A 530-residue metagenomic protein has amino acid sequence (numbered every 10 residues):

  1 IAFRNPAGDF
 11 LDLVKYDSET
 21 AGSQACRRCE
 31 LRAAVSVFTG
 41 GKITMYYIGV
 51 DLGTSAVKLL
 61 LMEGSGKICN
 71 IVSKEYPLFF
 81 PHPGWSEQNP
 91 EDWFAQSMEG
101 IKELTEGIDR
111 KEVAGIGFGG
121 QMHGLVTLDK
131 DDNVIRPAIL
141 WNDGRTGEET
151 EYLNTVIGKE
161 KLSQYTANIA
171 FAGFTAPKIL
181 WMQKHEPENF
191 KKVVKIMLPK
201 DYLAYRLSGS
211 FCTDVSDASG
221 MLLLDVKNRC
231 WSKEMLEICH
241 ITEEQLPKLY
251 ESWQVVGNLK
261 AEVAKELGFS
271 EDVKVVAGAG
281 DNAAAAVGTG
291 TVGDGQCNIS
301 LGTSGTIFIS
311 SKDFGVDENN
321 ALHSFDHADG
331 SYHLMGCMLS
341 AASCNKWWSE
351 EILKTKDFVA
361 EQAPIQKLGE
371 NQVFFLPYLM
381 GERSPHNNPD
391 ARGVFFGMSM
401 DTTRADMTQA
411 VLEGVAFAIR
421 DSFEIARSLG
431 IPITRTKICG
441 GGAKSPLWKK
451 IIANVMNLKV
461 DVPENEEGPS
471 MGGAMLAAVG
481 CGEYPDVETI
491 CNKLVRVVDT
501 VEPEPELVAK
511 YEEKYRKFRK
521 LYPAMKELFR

Functional and structural regions predicted by a protein language model:
A2-F3, A7-G8, E19-A21, R27-V35: N-terminal amphipathic/hydrophobic targeting modules at extreme N-termini, encompassing cleavable Sec/SRP-type signal
F10-L13: Short hydrophobic targeting helices and cationic amphipathic motifs that mediate membrane/organellar targeting
K15, Q24, A33-R136, Q164 (+6 more regions): N-terminal glycine/serine-rich phosphate-binding loop of ATP-dependent small-molecule kinases, especially carbohydrate
I48-G49, L61, G147, N154-I169 (+5 more regions): Active-site core segments that coordinate phosphate-bearing ligands/cofactors across diverse enzyme families
G66, N89, I116, D143 (+3 more regions): Residue-level signal for inorganic ion chemistry
P77-W85, K161, C212-S219, I241-Q245 (+1 more regions): Gly-rich Lys/Arg/Thr-decorated short loops/hinges at beta-loop-alpha junctions or inter-strand turns that position
K102-W141, I169-T175, A204-D225, K248-E251 (+1 more regions): Short beta-strand-loop/turn "lid" adjacent to the catalytic site in phosphate-handling enzymes
